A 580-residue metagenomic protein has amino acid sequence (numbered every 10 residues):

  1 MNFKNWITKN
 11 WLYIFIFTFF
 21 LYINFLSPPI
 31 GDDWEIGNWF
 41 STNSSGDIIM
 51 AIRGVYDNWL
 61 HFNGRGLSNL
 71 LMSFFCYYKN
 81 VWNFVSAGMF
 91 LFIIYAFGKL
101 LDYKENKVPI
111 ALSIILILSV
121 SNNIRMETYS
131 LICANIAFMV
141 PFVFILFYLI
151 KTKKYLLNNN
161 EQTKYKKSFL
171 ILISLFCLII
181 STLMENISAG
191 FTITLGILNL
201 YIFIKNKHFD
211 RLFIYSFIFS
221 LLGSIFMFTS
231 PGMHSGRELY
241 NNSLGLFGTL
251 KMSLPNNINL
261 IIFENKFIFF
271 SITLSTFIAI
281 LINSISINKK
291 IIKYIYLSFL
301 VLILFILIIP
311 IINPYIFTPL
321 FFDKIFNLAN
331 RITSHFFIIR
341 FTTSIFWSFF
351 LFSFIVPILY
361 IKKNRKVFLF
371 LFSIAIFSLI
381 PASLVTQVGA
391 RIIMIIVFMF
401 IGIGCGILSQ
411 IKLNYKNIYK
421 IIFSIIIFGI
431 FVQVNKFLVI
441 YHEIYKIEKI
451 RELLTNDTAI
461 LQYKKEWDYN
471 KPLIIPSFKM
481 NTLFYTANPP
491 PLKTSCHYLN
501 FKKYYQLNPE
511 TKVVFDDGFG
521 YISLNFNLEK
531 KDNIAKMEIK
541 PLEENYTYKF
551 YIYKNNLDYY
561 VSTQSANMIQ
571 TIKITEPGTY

Functional and structural regions predicted by a protein language model:
I7-F62, G66-L67, M72-I93, L101-P109 (+3 more regions): Intrinsically disordered, polar/acidic, low-complexity terminal segments
I23-V81, E185-F354, S383-T386, R391: Transmembrane catalytic cores of multi-pass membrane glycosyltransferases and polysaccharide-assembly enzymes
R65, P109-L156, M184, S334-S353 (+1 more regions): Membrane-interface micro-motifs in multi-pass membrane enzymes
F90-L101, F144-L156, I193-L200, L274-L281 (+4 more regions): Transmembrane alpha-helical segments
A96-A111, I132, I287, Q410: Transmembrane alpha-helical segments of multipass membrane enzymes and assembly factors that act on membrane-embedded
I145-S168, K205-K207: Membrane-interface transmembrane helices that cradle and orient dolichyl/undecaprenyl
K167-F191, L221-L222: Membrane-interface alpha helices of multi-pass inner-membrane proteins
K167-I171, K293-I303, F346-F352, L359-F372 (+2 more regions): Signature aromatic-anchored transmembrane alpha helix within multi-pass, membrane-resident enzymes that catalyze glycan
